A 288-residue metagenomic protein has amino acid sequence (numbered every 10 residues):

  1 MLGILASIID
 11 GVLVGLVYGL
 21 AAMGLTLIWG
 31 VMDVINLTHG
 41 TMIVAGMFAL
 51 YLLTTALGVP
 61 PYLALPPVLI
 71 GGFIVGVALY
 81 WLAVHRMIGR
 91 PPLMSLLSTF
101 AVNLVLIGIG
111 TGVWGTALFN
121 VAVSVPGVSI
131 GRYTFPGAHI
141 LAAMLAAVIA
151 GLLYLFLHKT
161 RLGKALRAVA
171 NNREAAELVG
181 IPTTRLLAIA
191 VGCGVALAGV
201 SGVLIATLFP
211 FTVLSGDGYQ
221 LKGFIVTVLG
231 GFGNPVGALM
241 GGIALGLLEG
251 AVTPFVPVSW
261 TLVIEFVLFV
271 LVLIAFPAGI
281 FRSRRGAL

Functional and structural regions predicted by a protein language model:
G3-T55, Y80-M94, L229-P235: Single transmembrane alpha-helix segments in multi-pass membrane proteins
V14-G15, T134-T212, P235-G241: Helix-loop-helix "hairpin" substructures at the membrane interface of multi-pass membrane proteins
Y18-L20, G58-I70, V191-A198, G202-F269: Transmembrane alpha-helical segments in multi-pass inner-membrane proteins
W29-L37, G72, R167, N171-N172 (+1 more regions): Glycine-rich phosphate-binding loops of nucleotide-dependent enzymes
T38, Y62-L63, L93-M94, R161 (+4 more regions): Residues that define the loop-to-transmembrane-helix transition and helix capping in multi-pass membrane transporters
M47-Y51, L69-V75, V102-G110, L145-Y154 (+2 more regions): Hydrophobic core segments of alpha-helical transmembrane domains in multi-pass membrane transport and ion-translocation
G58-V102, I109, M240-L245, F276-P277: Alpha-helical transmembrane segments within multi-pass membrane transporters and channels
R86-M87, P91-K159, R185-I189, A251 (+3 more regions): Transmembrane helix-bundle core of multi-pass membrane transporters and related energy-transducing complexes
